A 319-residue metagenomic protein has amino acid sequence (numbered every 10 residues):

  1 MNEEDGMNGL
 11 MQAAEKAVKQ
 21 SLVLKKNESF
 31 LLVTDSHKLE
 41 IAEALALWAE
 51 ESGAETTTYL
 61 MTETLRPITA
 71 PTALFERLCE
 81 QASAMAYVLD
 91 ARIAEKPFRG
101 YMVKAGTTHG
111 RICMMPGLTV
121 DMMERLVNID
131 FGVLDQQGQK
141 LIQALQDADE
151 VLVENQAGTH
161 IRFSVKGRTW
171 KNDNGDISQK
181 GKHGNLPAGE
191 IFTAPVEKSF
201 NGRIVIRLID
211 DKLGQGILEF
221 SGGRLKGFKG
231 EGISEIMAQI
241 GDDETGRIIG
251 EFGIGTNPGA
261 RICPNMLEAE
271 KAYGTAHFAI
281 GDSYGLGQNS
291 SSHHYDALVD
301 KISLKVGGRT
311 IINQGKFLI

Functional and structural regions predicted by a protein language model:
M1-V205, T310, Q314, I319: Active-site bordering "gate/hinge" segments that shape substrate access to catalytic or cofactor-binding pockets
H37-K38, R92, G158, R168 (+7 more regions): Short, glycine-/Ser/Thr-/acidic-enriched flexible segments
L145-Q146, E197, I209-L213, T245 (+2 more regions): Short solvent-exposed loop/turn micro-motifs enriched in small/polar/acidic residues
E150-E154, G216, L225-F228, A276 (+1 more regions): Short polybasic amphipathic segments
E190-E235: Oxyanion-binding "anion nests"
G222-R261: C-terminal, non-catalytic macromolecule-binding modules
T245-I302: Cysteine/selenocysteine-centered motifs that mediate thiol-based redox chemistry or coordinate metal-sulfur cofactors
S291-I319: Long, Lys/Arg- and hydrophobic-enriched amphipathic alpha-helices
